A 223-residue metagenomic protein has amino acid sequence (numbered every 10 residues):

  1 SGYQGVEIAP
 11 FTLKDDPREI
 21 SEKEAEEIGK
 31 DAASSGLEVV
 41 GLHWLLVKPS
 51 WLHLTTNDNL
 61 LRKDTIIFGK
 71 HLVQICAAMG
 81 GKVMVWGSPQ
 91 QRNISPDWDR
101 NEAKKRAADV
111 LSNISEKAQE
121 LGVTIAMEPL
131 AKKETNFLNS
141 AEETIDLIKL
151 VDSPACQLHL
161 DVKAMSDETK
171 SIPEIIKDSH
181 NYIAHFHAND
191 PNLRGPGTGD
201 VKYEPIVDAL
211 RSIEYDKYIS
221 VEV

Functional and structural regions predicted by a protein language model:
S1-K82, S112, Q119, S153 (+3 more regions): N-terminal pre-domain/capping segments
G5-V6, F11, E102-A209: Acidic/histidine-rich catalytic cores of soluble enzymes
I8, V39-G41, V85, M127 (+2 more regions): Hydrophobic residues in well-ordered beta-strands that form the structural core
E38, K82-V83, T124, A155-Q157 (+1 more regions): Proline-centered loop/turn at the N-terminus of a beta-strand
W44-V47, G87-Q90, V223: Short loop/turn segments at strand-loop or loop-helix junctions that form parts of catalytic or ligand-binding pockets
T56-R62, N93-K105: Glycine-rich tight-turn/loop motif centered on a GG-T
C76-D97, L121-A131: Active-site groove signature of glycoside hydrolases
D216-V223: Short acidic/histidine-rich active-site segments
